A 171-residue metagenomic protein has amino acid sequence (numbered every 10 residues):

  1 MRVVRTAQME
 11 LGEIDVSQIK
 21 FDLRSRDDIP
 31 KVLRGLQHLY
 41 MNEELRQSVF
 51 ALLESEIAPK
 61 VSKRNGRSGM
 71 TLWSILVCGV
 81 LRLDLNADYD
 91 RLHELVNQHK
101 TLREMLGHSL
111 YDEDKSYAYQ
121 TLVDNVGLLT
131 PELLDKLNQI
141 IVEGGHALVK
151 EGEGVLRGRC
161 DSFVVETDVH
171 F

Functional and structural regions predicted by a protein language model:
M1-A51, S55: Charged, often Cys/His-bearing segments associated with DNA-binding zinc-finger transcription factors
F50-R67: Short, Lys/Arg-enriched N-terminal segment that forms or immediately precedes the first helix of a structured domain
G66-S74, D114, V155-L156: Secondary-structure capping and boundary motifs in well-ordered enzyme cores
L76-N86: Alpha-helical support elements that line or immediately flank enzyme active sites and cofactor-binding pockets
D84-E94: Alpha-helix boundary/capping segments in eukaryotic regulatory proteins
L92-H108: DNA-recognition alpha helix
S109, E113-F171: Active-site- or DNA-interface-adjacent structural scaffold in DNA-acting proteins
